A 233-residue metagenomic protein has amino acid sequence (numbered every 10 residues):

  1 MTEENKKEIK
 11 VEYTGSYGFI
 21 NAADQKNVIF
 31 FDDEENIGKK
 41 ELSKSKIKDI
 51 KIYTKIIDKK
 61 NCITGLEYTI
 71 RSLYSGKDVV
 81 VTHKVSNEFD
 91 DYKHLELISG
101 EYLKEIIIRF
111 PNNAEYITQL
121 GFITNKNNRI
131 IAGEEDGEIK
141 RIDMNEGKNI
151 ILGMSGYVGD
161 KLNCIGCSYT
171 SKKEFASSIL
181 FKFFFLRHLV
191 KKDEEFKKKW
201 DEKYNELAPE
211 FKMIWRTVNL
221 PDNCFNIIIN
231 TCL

Functional and structural regions predicted by a protein language model:
M1-L189: Lectin-type carbohydrate-recognition ectodomains
K173-L233: Cullin-RING E3 adaptor/co-adaptor recruitment helices
